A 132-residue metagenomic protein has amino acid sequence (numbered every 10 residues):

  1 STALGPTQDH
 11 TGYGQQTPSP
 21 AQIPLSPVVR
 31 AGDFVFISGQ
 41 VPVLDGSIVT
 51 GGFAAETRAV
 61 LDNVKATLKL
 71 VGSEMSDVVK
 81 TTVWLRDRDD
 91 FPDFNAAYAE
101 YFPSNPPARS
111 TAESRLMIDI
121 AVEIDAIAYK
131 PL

Functional and structural regions predicted by a protein language model:
S1-D62, A66-V79, L85-L132: N-terminal presequence-like segments and the immediate start of the first folded domain
